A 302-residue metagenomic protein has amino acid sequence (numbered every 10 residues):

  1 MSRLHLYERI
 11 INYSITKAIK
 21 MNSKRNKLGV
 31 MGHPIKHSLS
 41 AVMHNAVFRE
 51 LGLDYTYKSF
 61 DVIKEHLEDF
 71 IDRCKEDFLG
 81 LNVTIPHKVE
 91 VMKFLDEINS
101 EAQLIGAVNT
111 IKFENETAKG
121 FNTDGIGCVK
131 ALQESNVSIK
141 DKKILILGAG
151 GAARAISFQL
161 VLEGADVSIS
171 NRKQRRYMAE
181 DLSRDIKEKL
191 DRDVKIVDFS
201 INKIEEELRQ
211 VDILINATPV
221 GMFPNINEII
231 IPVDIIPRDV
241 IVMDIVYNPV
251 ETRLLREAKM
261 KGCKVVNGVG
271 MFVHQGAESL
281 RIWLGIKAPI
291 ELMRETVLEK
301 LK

Functional and structural regions predicted by a protein language model:
N22-V137: Phosphate/diphosphate ligand-binding glycine-rich loop within oxidoreductases
K27, T56, K143, A165-S168 (+1 more regions): Residues at the starts of beta-strands that form the adenosine-phosphate
G32, N122, D141-V161: Glycine-rich adenosine-cofactor-binding loop
L162-D166, C263: Conserved S-adenosyl-L-methionine
V167-K189: NAD(P)-binding Rossmann-fold cofactor-contacting core
D191-V265: Rossmann-like adenosine-cofactor binding region
I245-K302: Adenosine-phosphate binding glycine-rich loop
